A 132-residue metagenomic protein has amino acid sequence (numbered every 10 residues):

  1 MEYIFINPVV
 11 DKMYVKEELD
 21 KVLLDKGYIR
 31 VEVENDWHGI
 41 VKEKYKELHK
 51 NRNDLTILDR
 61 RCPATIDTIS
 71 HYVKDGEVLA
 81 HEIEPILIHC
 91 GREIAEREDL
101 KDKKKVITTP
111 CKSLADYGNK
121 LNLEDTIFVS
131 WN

Functional and structural regions predicted by a protein language model:
M1-N132: Iron-sulfur-associated redox domains of electron-transfer enzymes in respiratory and anaerobic energy metabolism
